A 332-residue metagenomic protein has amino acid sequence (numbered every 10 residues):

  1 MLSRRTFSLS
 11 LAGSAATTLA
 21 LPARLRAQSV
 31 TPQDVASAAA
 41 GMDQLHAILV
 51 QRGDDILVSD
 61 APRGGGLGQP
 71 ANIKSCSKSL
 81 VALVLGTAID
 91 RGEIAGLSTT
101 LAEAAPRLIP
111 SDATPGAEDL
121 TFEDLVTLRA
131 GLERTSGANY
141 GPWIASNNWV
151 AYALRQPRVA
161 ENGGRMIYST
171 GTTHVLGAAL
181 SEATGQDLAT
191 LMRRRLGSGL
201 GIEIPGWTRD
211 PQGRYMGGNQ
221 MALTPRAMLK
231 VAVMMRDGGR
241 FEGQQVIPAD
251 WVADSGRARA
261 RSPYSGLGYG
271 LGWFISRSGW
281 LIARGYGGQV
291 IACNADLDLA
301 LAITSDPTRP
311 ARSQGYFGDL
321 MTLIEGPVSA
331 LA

Functional and structural regions predicted by a protein language model:
M1, L19-D43, Q51, D55: C-terminal segment of N-terminal export signals and the immediately downstream linker at the start of the mature
M1-A15: N-terminal secretory signal peptides and thylakoid transit peptides that target proteins across membranes
S3, R91-A130, R155, A183-L223: Active-site helix/loop module of the DD-peptidase/beta-lactamase fold, centered on the serine-lysine SxxK catalytic
A36-G65, I291-A292, D298-A302: A short, well-structured edge-of-sheet supersecondary motif
D54, N72-L97, L176-L180, V231: Active-site SXXK
A61, G68, S136-Q220: Catalytic-site signature segments of enzymes, centered on catalytic residues
T172-A179, N219-R240, Q289-S305: Active-site-proximal alpha-helical segments within enzyme catalytic domains
E203-P205, A249-L301, P310: Active-site Gly/Thr loop motif
